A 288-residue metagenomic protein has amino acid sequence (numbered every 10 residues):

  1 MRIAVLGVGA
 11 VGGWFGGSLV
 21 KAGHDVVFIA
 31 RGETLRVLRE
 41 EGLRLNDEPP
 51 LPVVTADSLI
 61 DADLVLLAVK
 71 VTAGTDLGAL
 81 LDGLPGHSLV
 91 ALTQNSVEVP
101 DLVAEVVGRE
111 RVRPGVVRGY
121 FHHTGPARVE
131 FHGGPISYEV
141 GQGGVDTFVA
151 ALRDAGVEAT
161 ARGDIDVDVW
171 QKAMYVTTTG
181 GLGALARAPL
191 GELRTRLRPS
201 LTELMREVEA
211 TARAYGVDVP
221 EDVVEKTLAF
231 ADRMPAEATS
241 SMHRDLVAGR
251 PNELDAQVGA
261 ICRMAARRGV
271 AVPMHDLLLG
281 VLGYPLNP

Functional and structural regions predicted by a protein language model:
M1-V53: NAD(P)+-binding Rossmann beta1-loop-alpha1 motif at the extreme N-terminus of oxidoreductases
I3, D25-V26, V90, V112 (+1 more regions): Hydrophobic anchor at the start of a short beta-strand that flanks the dinucleotide cofactor-binding loop
G23-V27, A62-V65, G86-V90, S137-Y138 (+1 more regions): Short active-site oxyanion
H24, V157, V217: Short phosphate-binding/catalytic loops that engage adenosine nucleotides
G32, N46-R128: Rossmann-like NAD(P)(H) cofactor-binding subdomain of soluble oxidoreductases
Q94-K172: Rossmann-fold dinucleotide-binding core
D146, D166-A210, P235: Active-site-proximal catalytic alpha-helix in oxidoreductases
T202-P288: NAD(P)-dependent Rossmann-like dehydrogenase/reductase catalytic/cofactor-binding core
